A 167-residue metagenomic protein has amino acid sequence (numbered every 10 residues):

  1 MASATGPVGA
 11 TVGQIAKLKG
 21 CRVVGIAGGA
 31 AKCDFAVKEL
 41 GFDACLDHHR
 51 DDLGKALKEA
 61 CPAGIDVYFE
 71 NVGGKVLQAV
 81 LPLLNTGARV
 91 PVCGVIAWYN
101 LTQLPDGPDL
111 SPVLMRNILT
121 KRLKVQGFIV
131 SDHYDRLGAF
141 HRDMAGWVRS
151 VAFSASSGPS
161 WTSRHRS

Functional and structural regions predicted by a protein language model:
M1-D51: Mid-domain Rossmann-like dinucleotide-binding core that forms the NAD(H)/NADP(H) cofactor-binding site
T5, R50, V72-G73, G94: Short glycine-/small-residue-rich Rossmann-like dinucleotide-binding loops
G9, C33, G54, L77-Q78 (+1 more regions): Short, well-ordered alpha-helical microsegments
A16, A36, Y68, V80 (+1 more regions): Terminal peptide-recognition signature
F42, A63-I65: Local beta-strand N-terminus motif with an aromatic residue
L46, Y68-F69: N-terminal Rossmann-like NAD(P) cofactor-binding module of classical short-chain dehydrogenase/reductase
D52-P62: Short amphipathic alpha-helix with an adjacent loop that forms part of the alpha/beta core around
K75-F153: Glycine-rich phosphate-binding loop and adjacent beta-alpha segment of Rossmann(oid) nucleotide-cofactor-binding
